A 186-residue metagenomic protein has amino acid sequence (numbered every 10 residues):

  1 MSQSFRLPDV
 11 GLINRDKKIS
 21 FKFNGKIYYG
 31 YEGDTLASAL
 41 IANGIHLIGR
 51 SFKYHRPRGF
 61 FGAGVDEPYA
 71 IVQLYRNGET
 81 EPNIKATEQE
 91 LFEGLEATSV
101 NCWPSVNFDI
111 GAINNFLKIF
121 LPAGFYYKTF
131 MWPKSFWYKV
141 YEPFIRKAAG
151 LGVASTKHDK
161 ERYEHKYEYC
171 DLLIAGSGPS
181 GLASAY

Functional and structural regions predicted by a protein language model:
M1-D16, P57-C170: Extreme N-terminal leader/targeting segments of oxidoreductases
K18-K22: Terminal, regulation- and interaction-focused segments at domain boundaries
F23-Y28: Short strand-turn-strand beta-turns centered on an Asx-Gly dipeptide
T35-A37: Short, structural beta-strand-to-alpha-helix junction motif
L40: Carbohydrate-associated surface elements
G44-H55: Glycine-rich phosphate/pyrophosphate-binding loops and their adjacent beta-strand/loop elements at enzyme active sites
K166-Y186: N-terminal Rossmann-like FAD-binding beta1-loop-alpha1 element of flavoenzymes
